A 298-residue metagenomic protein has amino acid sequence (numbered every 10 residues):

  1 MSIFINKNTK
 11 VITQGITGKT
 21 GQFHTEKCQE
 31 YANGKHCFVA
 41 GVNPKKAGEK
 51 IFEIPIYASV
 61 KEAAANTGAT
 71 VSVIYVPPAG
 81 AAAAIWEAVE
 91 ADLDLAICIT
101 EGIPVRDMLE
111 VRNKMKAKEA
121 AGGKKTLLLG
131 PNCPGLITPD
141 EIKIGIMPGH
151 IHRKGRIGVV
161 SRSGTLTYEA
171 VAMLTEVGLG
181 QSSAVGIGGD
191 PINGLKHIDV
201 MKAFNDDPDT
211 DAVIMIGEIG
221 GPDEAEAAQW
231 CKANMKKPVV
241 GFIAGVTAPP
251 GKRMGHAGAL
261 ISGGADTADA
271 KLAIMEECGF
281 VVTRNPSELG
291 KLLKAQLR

Functional and structural regions predicted by a protein language model:
M1-R298: Catalytic-core regions of core metabolic enzymes, especially those transforming organic acids/acyl-group intermediates
